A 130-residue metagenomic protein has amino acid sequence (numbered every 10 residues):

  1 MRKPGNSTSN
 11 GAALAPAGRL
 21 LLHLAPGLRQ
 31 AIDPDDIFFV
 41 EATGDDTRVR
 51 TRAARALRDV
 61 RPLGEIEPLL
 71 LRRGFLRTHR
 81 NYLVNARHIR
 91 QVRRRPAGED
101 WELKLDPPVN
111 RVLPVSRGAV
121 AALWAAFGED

Functional and structural regions predicted by a protein language model:
R2-K3, W124-D130: Mature exported/compartmentalized surface modules and terminal targeting/interaction regions
R2-V112: Conserved binding/recognition cores within well-folded domains
G118: Structured alpha-helical
